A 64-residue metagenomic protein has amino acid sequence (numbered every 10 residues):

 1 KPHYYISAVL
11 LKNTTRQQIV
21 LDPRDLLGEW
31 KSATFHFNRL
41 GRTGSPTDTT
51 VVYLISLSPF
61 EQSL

Functional and structural regions predicted by a protein language model:
V9-R16: Asparagine-centered strand-capping/turn motif at beta-strand->loop junctions
Q18-L21: Short acidic/proline- and small/hydrophobic-mixed sequence motifs that coincide with surface turns and coil-to-beta
L26-L64: Intrinsically disordered, low-complexity Pro/Gly/Ser/Thr-rich segments with frequent PxxP/GP/PP motifs and embedded
